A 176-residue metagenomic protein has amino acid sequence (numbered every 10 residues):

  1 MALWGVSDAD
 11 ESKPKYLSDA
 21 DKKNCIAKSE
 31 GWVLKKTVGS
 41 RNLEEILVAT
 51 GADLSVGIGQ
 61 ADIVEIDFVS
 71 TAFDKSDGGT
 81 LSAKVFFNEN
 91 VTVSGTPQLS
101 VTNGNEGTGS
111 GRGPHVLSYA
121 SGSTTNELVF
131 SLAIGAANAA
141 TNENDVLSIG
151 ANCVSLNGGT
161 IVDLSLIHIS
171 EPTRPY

Functional and structural regions predicted by a protein language model:
M1-K22: Short, intrinsically disordered N-terminal pre-domain segments
W4-G5, K23-A27, L34, V129-L166: Contiguous beta-strand segments of beta-sheet-rich domains
L17-K22, A27-E30, T50: N-proximal, low-complexity, solvent-exposed accessory regions that precede a main structured/catalytic
A49-V64: Proline/serine/threonine-rich low-complexity linkers at boundaries of modular beta-sandwich domains
V64-D74: Short, solvent-exposed loop/edge segments of extracellular or virion-exposed proteins
D77-A83: Short, solvent-exposed loop/turn segments enriched in Ser/Thr/Gly
V85-Y119: Short, surface-exposed alpha-helix to beta-strand junction/turn motifs within ectodomains of secreted and cell-envelope
I167-E171, P175-Y176: Single conserved hydrophobic/aromatic residue that forms the stacking wall/gate of nucleotide- or nucleobase-binding
